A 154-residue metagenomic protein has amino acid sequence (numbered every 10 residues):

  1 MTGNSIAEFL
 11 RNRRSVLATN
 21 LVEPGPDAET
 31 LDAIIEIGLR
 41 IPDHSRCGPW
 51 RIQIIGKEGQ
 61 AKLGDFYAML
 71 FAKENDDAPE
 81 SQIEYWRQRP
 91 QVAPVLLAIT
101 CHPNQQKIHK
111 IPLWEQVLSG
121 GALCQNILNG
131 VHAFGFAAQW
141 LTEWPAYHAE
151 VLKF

Functional and structural regions predicted by a protein language model:
M1-V92: N-terminal amphipathic, basic helical "cap/leader" segment at the start of enzyme domains
S15, H102-N104: Short connector loops/turns at beta-strand edges and beta->alpha or beta->beta junctions
G38, L97, Q105, H109-L152: Small-aliphatic-rich amphipathic alpha-helix that forms the alpha element of a beta-alpha
G56, I99-C101: Pocket-edge structural micro-motifs
G59, V151-F154: Short secondary-structure transition/capping segments
A93-I99: Conserved active-site beta-strand-loop modules that form the wall/rim of enzyme catalytic pockets and either contain
